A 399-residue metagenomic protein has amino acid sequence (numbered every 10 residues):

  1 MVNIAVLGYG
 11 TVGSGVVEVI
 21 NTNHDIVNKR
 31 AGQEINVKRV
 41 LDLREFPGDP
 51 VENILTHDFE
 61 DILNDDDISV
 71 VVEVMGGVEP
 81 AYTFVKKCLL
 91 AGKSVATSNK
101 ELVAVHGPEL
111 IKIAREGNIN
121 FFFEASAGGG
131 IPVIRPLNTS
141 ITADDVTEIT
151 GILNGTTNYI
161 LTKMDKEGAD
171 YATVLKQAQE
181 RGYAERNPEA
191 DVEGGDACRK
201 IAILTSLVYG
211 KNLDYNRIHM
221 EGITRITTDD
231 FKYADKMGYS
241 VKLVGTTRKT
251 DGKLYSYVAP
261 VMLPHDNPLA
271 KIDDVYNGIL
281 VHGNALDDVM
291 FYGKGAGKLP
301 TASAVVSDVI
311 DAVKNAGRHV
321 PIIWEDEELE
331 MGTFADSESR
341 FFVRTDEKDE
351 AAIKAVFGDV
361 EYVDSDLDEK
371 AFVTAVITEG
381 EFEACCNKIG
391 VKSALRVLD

Functional and structural regions predicted by a protein language model:
M1-L90: N-terminal glycine-/serine-/threonine-rich beta1-alpha1-beta2 phosphate-ribose binding loop of Rossmann-like
L7, T11, G15, I35 (+16 more regions): Conserved active-site and cofactor/substrate-binding residues in soluble primary-metabolism enzymes
I68, R115-D196, I203: Rossmann-like NAD(P)H-binding beta-loop-alpha module
A81-K87, A91, K100-N138: Rossmann-fold NAD(P)-binding glycine/threonine-rich loop
V95-A96: A short hydrophobic/small-residue beta-strand
V146-T150, N158-L161, D165, Q177 (+3 more regions): Catalytic, metal-anchored helix/loop core of enzyme active sites in primary metabolism
L175-K271, Y276-G278: Substrate-binding/catalytic subdomain of NAD(P)-dependent oxidoreductase enzymes
V309-D399: A conserved regulatory-domain signal marking ACT and ACT-like small-molecule sensing domains and adjacent regulatory
